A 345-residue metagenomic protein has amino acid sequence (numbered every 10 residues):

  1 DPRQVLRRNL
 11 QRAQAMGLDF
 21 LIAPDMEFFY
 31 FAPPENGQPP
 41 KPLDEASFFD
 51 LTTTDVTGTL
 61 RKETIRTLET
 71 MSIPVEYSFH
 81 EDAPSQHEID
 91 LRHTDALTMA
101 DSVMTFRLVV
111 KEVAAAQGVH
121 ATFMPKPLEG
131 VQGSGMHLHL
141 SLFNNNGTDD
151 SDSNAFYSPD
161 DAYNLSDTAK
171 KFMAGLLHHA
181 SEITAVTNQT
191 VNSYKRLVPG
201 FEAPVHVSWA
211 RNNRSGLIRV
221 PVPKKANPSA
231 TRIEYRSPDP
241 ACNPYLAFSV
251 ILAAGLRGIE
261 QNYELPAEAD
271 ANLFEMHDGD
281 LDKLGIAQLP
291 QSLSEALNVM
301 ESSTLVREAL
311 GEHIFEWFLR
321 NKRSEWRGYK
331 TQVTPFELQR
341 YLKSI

Functional and structural regions predicted by a protein language model:
D1-I345: Glycine-rich, acidic/polar active-site loops that bind/position phosphate-bearing ligands
